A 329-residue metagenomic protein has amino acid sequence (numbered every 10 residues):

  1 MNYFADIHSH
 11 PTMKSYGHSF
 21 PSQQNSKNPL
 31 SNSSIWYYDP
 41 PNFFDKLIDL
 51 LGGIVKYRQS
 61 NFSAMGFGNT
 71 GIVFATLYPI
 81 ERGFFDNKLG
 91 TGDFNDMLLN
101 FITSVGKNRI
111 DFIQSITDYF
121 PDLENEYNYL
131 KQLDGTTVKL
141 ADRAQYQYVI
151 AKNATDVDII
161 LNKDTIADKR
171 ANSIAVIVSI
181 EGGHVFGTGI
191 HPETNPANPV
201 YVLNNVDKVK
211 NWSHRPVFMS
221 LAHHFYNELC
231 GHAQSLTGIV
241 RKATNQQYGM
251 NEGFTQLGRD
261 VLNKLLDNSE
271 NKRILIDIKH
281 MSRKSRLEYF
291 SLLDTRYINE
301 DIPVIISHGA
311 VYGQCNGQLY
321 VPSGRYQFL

Functional and structural regions predicted by a protein language model:
M1-S269, K284-R286, F290-I305, A310-L329: N-terminal hydrophobic targeting/anchoring segments and the immediately downstream early-domain regions of hydrolases
I274-K279: Short catalytic-loop micro-motif centered on adjacent basic/acidic residues
